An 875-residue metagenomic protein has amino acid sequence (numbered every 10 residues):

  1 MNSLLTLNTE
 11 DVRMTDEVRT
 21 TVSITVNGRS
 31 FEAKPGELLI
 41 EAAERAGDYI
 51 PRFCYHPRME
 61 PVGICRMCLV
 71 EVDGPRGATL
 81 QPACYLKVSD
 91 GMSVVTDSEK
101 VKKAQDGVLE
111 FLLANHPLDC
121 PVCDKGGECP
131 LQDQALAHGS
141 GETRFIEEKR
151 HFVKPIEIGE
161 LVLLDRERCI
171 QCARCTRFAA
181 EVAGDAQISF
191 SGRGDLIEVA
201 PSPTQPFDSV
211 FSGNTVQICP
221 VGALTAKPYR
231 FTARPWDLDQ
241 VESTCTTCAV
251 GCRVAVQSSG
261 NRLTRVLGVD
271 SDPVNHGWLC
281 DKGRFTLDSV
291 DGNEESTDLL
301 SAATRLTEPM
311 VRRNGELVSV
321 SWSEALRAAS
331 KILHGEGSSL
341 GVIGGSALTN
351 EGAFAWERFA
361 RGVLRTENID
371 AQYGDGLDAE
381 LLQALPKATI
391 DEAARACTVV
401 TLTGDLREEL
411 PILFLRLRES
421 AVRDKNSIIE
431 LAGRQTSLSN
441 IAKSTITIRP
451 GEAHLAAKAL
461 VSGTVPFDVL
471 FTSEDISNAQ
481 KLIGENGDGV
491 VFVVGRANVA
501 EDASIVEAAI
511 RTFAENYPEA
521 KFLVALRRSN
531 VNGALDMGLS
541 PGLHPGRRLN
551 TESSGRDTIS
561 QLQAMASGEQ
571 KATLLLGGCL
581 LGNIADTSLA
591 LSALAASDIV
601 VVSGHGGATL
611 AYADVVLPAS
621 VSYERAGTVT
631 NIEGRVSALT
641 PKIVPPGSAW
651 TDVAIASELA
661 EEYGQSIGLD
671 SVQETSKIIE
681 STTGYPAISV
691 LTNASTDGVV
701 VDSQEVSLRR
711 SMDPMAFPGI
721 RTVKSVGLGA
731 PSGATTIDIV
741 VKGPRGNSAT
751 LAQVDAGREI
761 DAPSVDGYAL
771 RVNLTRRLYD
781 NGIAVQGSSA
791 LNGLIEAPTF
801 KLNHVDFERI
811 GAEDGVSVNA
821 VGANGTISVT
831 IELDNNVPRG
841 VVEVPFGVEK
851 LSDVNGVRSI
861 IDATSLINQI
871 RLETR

Functional and structural regions predicted by a protein language model:
N2-D11, R66-T246, V250-V254, S259-V266 (+1 more regions): Fe-S ferredoxin-like electron-transfer domains and their immediately adjacent linker/connector regions across
N2-P35: Generic start-of-chain signal for non-secretory N-termini
V22, N27-G91, E99-A104: N-terminal cofactor/phosphate-binding cores enriched in small/glycine residues, especially glycine-rich loops such as
I24, V70-V72, Q257, V342 (+1 more regions): Short aromatic-centered micro-motifs
K34-L39, C84-S89, K100, G268-D272 (+3 more regions): A short, sequence-level motif marking secondary-structure junctions
L113, P117, D165-E167, Q171-C172 (+14 more regions): Catalytic alpha/large subunits of respiratory electron-transfer oxidoreductases, centered on bis-MGD molybdoenzymes
S330-H334, G341, V726-L728, G733-S764: Interdomain regulatory linker/hinge segments that flank or connect interaction modules in polarity/junction/synaptic
T472-E474, Q480-I483, T640-V726, S732 (+5 more regions): Long, contiguous, secondary-structure-rich segments that constitute the structural scaffold of globular domains
